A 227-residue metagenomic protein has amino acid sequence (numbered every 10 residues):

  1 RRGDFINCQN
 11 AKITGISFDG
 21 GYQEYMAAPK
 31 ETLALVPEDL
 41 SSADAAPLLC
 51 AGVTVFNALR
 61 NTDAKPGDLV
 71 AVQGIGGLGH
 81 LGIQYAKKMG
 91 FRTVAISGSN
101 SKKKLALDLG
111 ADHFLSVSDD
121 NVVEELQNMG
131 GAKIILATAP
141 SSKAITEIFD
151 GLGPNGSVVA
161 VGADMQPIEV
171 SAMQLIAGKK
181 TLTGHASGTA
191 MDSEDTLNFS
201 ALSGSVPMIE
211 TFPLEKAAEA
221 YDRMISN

Functional and structural regions predicted by a protein language model:
R1-L33: Glycine-rich phosphate/adenylate-binding loop and adjacent beta-alpha elements of nucleotide- or dinucleotide-binding
E31, E38-E125: Mid-domain Rossmann-like dinucleotide-binding core that forms the NAD(H)/NADP(H) cofactor-binding site
K88, T146, A190-N227: C-terminal hydrophobic helical "lid"/dimerization subdomain of Rossmann-like NAD(P)H-dependent oxidoreductases
N100-S101, S142, M165: Helix N-cap at the beta1-alpha1 junction of Rossmann-like dinucleotide-binding domains, i.e., the first residues
E125-K133: A short acidic, Gly/Pro-enriched loop at the edge of an enzyme's catalytic core that lines a small-molecule cofactor
L152-P154: Helix-to-beta-strand junctions that scaffold the AdoMet/dcAdoMet cofactor pocket in Class I SAM-dependent enzymes
S157-V159, E169-E210: Rossmann-fold dehydrogenase core element
